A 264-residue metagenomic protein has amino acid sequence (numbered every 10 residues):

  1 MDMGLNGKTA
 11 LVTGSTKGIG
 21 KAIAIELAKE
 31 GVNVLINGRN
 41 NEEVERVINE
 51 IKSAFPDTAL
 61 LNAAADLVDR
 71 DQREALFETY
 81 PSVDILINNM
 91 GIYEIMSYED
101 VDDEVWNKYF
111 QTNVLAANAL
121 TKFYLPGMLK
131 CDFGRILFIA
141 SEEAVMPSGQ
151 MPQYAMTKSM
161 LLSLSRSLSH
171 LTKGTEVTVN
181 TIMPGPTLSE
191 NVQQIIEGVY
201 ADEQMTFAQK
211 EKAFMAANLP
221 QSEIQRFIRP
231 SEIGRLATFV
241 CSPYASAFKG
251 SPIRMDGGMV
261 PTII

Functional and structural regions predicted by a protein language model:
T9, T16-K17: Conserved glycine-rich cofactor-binding loop
R73, S97-Y98, V105-F110, N218: Substrate-binding pocket helix/loop in short-chain dehydrogenase/reductase
T121, T157, S165: Active-site helix of classical SDR
P126, H170-L171, S246: Alpha-helical segment proximal to the catalytic Tyr-Lys
S141: Residue(s) in the substrate-gating loop at a strand-loop-helix junction that position the organic substrate next
M146, A237-T238, K249-I264: Short C-terminal tail/terminal secondary-structure segment of NAD(P)H-dependent dehydrogenase/reductase domains
K173, T178, F248-G250: Short, small/polar-rich loop/turn modules that mediate ligand/substrate recognition or access, typified
